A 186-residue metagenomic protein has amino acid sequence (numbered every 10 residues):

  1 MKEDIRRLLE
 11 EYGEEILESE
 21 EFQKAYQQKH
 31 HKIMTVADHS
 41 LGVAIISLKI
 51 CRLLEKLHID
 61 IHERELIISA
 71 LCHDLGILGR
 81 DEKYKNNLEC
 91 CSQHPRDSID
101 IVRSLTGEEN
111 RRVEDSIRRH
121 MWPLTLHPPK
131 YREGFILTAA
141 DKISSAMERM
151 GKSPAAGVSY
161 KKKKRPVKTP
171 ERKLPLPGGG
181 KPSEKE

Functional and structural regions predicted by a protein language model:
M1-E186: Metal-dependent phosphohydrolase cores
